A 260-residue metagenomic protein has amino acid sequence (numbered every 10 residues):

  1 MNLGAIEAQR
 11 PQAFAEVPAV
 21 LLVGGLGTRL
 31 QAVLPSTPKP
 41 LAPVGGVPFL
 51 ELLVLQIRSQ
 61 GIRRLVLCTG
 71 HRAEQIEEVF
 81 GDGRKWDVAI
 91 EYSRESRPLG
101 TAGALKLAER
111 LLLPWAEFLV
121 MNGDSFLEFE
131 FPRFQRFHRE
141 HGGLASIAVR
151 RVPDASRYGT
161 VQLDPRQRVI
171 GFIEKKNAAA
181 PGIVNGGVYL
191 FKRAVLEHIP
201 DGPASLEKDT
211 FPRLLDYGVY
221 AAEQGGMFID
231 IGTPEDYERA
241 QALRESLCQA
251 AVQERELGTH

Functional and structural regions predicted by a protein language model:
M1-L21, R29, P43, V47-N122 (+5 more regions): Conserved N-terminal catalytic core of the sugar/cofactor nucleotidyltransferase
P11, A32, R97, R150-V152 (+2 more regions): Short Gly/Pro-enriched turn/cap motifs at secondary-structure boundaries
P35-P40: Short alpha-helical oligomerization interface
L41, T160-L163, F211, A221: A structural signal for short hydrophobic beta-strand segments in well-ordered beta-sheet cores
I90-Y92, A145, V219-A221: Generic structural signal for residues in well-ordered beta-strands
E117-L119, F126, P132-R139, P153-A155 (+1 more regions): Catalytic-core segments of class I nucleotidyltransferases/pyrophosphorylases that form NMP-activated intermediates
H141-R151: A short, conserved acidic/glycine-rich loop-to-beta-strand motif that forms the donor nucleotide-sugar/metal
